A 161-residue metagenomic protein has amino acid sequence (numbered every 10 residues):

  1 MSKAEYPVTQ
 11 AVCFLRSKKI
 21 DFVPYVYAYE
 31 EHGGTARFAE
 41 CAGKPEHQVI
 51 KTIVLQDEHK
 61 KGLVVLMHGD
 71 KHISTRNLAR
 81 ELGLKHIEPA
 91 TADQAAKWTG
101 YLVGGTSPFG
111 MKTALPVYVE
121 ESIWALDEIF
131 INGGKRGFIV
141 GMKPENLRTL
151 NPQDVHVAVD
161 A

Functional and structural regions predicted by a protein language model:
M1-A161: Extended, low-hydrophobicity, polar/charged segments
